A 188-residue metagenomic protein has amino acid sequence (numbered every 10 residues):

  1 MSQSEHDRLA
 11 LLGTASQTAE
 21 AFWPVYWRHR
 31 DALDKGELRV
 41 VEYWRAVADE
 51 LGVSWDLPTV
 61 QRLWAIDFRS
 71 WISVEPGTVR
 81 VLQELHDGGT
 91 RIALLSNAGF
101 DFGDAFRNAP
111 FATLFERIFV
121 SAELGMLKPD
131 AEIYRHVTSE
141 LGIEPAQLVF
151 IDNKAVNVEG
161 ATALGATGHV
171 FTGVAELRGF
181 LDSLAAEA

Functional and structural regions predicted by a protein language model:
M1-V25, E50, A163: Active-site neighborhood of HAD-like aspartate-dependent phosphohydrolases
E5-L9, Y26, Y43-A48, W64-F68 (+2 more regions): Hydrophobic alpha-helical core bundles mediating ligand binding, dimerization, or RNAP-core interactions
H29-R30, L82: Generic hydrophobic alpha-helical segments
D31-R62: A metal-dependent, Asp-based hydrolase signature
W55-I92, A131: Short, acidic loop-to-helix structural element flanking the phosphoryl-transfer center in phosphate-processing enzymes
Q83-H86, G99-A188: Asp-based, Mg2+/Mn2+-dependent phosphohydrolase catalytic module
